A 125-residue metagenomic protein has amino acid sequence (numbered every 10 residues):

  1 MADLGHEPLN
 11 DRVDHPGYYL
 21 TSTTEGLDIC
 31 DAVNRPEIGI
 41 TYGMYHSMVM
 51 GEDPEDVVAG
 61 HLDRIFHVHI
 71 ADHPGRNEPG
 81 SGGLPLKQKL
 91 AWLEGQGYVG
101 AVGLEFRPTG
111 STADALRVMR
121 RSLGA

Functional and structural regions predicted by a protein language model:
M1-V33: Basic- and aromatic-lined ligand-binding clefts that recognize polyanionic substrates
L20-Y42, H46-A125: Histidine-acidic metal/acid-base catalytic patches
